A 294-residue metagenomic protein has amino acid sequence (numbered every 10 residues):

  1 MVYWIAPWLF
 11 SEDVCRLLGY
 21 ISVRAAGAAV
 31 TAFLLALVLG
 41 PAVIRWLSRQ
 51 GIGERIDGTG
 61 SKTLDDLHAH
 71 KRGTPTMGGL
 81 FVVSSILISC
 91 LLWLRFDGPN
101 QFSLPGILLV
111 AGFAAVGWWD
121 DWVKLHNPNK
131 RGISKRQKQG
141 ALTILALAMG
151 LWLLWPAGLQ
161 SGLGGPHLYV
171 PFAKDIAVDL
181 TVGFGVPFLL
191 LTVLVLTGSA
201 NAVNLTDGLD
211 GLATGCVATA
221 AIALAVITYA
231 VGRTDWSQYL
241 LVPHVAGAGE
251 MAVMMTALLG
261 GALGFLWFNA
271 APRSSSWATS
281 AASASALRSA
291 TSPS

Functional and structural regions predicted by a protein language model:
V2-S48, G60, S84-W119, L147-L168 (+1 more regions): Alpha-helical transmembrane segments
V43-K71, W122-R131, G165-H167: Cytosolic, membrane-interface loops and tails of multi-pass inner-membrane proteins
H70-V83, R136-I144: Select subsegments of transmembrane alpha-helices in polytopic membrane proteins, especially boundary-proximal
R72, G98-I107, H126-A141: Membrane-interfacial loop-to-helix junctions in multi-pass inner-membrane proteins
P75, V170-A173, P272: Proline-rich low-complexity regions
T76, S134, D179, G183-P187: General structural signal for secondary-structure boundaries
K124-S134, V170-L180: Membrane interface segments of multi-pass transport proteins and intramembrane proteases
